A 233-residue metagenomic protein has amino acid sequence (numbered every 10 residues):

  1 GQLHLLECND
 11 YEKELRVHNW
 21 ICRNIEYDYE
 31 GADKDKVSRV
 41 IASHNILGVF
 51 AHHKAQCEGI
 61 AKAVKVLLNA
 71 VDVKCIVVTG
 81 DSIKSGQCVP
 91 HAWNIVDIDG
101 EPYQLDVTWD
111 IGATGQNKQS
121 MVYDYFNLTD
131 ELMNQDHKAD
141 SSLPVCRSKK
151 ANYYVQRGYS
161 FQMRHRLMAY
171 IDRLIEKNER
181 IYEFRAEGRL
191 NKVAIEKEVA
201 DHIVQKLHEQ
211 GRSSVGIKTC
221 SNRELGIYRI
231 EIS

Functional and structural regions predicted by a protein language model:
G1-V49: Secondary-structure boundary elements
L5-K13, V49-I60, G86, K118: Extracytoplasmic/periplasmic, Sec-exported soluble proteins
E14, A61, E196-A200: Generic alpha-helical secondary structure
D28, D106, C220-E224: Acidic/polar residues at beta-strand termini and the immediately following turn/coil
G31-S43, A51-H52, S82-C88, Q116-Q119 (+2 more regions): Intrinsically disordered, low-complexity coil segments
L47-K54, E101-V107: Short, well-ordered strand-loop elements centered on a beta-strand within folded domains, enriched for acidic residues
G59-E131: Hydrophobic/aromatic-rich core segments of domains that either
K118-S233: Low-complexity, Gly/Ser/Thr/Pro-rich intrinsically disordered linker/tail segments
